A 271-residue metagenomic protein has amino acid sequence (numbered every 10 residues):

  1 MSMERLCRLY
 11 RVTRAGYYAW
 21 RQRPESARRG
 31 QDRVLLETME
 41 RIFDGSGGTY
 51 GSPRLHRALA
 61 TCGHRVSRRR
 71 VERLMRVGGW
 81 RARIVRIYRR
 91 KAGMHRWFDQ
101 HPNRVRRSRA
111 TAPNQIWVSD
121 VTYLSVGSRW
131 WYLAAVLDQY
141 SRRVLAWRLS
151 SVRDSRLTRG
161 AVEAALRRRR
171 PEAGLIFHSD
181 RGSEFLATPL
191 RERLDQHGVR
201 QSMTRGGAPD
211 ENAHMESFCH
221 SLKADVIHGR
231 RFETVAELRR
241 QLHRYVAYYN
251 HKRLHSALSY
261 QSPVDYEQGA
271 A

Functional and structural regions predicted by a protein language model:
M1-A271: Charged DNA-binding/catalytic regions of mobile-element recombinases
